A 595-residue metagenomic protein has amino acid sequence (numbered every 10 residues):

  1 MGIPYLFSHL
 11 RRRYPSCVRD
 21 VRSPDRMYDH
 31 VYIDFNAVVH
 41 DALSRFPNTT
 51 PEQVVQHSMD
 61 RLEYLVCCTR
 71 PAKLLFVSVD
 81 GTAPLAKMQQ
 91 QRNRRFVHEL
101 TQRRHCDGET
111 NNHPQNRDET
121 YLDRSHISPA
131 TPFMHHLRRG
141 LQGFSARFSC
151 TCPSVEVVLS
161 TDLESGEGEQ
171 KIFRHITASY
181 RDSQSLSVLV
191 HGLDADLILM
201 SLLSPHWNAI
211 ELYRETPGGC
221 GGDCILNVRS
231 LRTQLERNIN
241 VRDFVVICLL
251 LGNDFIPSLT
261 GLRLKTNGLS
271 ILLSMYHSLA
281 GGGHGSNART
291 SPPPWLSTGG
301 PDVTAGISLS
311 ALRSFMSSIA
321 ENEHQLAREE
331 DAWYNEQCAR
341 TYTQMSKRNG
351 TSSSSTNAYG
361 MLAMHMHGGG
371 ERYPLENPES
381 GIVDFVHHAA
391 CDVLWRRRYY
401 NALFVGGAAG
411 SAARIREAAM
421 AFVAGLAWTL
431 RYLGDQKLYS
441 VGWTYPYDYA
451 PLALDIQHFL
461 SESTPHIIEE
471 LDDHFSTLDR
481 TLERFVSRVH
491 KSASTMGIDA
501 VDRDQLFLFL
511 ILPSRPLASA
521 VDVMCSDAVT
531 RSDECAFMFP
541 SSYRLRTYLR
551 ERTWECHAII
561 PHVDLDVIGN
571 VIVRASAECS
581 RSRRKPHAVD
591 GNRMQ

Functional and structural regions predicted by a protein language model:
M1-Q595: Noncatalytic, typically N-terminal accessory segments of nucleic acid-processing enzymes and closely related
